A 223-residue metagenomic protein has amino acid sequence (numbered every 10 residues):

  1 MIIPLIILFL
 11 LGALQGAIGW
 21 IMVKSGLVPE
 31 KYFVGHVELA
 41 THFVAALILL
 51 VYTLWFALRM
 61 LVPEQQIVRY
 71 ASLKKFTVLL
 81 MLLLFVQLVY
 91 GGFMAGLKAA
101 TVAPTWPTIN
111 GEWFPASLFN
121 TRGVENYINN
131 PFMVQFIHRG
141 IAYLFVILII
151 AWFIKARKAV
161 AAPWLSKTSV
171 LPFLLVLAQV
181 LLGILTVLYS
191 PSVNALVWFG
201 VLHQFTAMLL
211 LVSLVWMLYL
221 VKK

Functional and structural regions predicted by a protein language model:
M1-K223: Polytopic transmembrane helical bundles with strong interfacial aromatic enrichment
